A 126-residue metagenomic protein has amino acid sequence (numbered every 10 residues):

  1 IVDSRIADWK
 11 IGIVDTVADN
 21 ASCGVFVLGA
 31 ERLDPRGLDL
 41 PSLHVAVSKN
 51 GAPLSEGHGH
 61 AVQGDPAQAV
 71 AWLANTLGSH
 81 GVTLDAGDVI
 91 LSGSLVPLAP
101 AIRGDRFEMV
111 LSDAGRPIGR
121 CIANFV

Functional and structural regions predicted by a protein language model:
I1-D65, V70-A71, I102, I118-V126: Catalytic-core "active-site belt" of small-molecule-metabolizing enzymes, emphasizing His/Asp/Glu-rich regions
I1-V2, D34, L73-T76, H80-T83 (+1 more regions): Change "in soluble alpha/beta enzymes" to "in soluble alpha/beta proteins
E31, N50, G59, V89 (+2 more regions): Short, loop-centered acidic/histidine patches that primarily coordinate divalent metals
V70-I102: A conserved acidic, glycine/proline-rich C-terminal tail/linker
L91-V126: Conserved catalytic-core subdomain
